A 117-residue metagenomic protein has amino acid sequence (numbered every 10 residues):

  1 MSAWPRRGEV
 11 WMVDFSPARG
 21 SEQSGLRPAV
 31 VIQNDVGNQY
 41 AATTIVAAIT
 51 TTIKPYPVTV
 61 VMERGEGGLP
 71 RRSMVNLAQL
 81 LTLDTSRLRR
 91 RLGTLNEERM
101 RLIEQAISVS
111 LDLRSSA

Functional and structural regions predicted by a protein language model:
M1-A117: Conserved functional hotspots at enzyme active or ligand-binding sites that engage polyanionic ligands
